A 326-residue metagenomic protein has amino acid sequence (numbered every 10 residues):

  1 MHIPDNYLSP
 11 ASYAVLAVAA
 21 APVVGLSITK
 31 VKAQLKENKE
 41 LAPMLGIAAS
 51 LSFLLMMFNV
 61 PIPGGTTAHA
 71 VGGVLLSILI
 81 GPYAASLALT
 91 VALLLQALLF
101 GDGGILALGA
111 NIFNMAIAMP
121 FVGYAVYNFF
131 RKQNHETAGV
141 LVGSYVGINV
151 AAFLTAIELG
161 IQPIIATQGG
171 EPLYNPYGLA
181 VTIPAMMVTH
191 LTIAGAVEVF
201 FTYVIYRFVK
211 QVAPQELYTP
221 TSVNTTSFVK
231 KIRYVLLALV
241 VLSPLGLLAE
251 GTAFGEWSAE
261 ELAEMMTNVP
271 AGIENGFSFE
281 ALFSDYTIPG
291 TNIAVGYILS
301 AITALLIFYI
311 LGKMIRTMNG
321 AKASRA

Functional and structural regions predicted by a protein language model:
M1, Y7, E280-I315: Individual transmembrane alpha-helix segments
M1-A14, K36-E40, G65-T67, L106-A110 (+3 more regions): Interfacial loop-to-helix junctions that mark the boundaries of transmembrane helices in multi-pass membrane
H2-P10, V15, A19-L76: Hydrophobic transmembrane alpha-helices
M56-M119: Alpha-helical membrane segments and adjacent membrane-interface helices in multi-pass membrane proteins
M115-A156: Short helix-perturbing small/polar motifs within transmembrane alpha-helices
S144, G160-K231: Glycine-rich ThDP/TPP pyrophosphate-binding loop and its adjacent helix/strand module within ThDP-dependent enzymes
V150-P172, G251-F283: Juxtamembrane non-transmembrane "cap" segments at the membrane-aqueous interface of multi-pass membrane proteins
F200-A271: Internal helical hairpin/lid segments
